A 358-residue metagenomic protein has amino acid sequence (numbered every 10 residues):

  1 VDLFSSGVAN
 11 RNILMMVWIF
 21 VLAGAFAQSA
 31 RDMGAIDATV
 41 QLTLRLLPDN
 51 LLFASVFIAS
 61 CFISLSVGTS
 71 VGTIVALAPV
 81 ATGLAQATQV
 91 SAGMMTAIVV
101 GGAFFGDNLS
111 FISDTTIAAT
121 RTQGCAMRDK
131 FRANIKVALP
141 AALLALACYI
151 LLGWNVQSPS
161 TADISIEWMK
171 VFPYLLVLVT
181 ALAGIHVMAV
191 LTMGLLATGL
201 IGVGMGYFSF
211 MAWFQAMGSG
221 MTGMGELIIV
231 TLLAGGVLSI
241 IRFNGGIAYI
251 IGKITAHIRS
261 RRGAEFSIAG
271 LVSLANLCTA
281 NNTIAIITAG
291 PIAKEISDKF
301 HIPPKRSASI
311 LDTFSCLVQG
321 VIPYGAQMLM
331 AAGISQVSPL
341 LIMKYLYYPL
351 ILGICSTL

Functional and structural regions predicted by a protein language model:
V1-V17, A133-V230: Hydrophobic transmembrane alpha-helices of multi-pass small-molecule transporters
D2-L84, W213-I296: Membrane-embedded alpha-helical segments and adjacent helix-loop junctions characteristic of multi-pass solute
A9-I13, D32, T88-G93, A118-F131 (+4 more regions): Juxtamembrane helix-boundary/capping and inter-helix hinge elements in multi-pass membrane proteins
V17, F53-S55, T96, F131 (+5 more regions): Hydrophobic alpha-helical transmembrane segments
A25, I58-F62, L84, L146-A147 (+7 more regions): Alpha-helical transmembrane segments of multipass membrane proteins
N50-I63, Q89-G106, G263-N276, F300-V321 (+2 more regions): Alpha-helical transmembrane segments of multi-pass membrane proteins
V75-P79, V99, V190-I201, I310-L311: Central hydrophobic cores of alpha-helical transmembrane segments in multi-pass integral membrane proteins
G101-F104, N108-I164, M169, G320-V321 (+1 more regions): Juxtamembrane and boundary regions of transmembrane helices in multi-pass small-molecule transporters and channels
